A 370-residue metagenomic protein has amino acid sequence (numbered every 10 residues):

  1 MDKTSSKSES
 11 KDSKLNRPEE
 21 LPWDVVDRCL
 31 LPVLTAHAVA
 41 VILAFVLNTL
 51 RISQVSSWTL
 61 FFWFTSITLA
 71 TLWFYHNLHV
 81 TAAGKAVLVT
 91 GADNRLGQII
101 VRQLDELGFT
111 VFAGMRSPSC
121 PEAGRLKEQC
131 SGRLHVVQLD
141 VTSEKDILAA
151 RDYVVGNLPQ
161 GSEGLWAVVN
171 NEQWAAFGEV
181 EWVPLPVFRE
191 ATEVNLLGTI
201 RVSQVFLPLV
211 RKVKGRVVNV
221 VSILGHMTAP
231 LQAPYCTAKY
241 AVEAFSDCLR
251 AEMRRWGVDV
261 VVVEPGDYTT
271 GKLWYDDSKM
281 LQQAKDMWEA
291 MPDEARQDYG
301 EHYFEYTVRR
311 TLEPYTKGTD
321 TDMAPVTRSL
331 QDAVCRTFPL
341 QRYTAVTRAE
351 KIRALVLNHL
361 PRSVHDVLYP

Functional and structural regions predicted by a protein language model:
A70-R116: Canonical Rossmann dinucleotide-binding motif of NAD(H)/NADP(H)-dependent dehydrogenases/reductases, specifically
Q129-K145: Rossmann-fold cofactor-recognition segment
A149, Y153-G156, G178-W182, P186-E193: Active-site Tyr-X3-Lys motif and surrounding loop/helix of classical short-chain dehydrogenase/reductase
N171-A176: Conserved NAD(P)H cofactor-binding loop of Rossmann-fold oxidoreductase domains
S203, A238-A241: Active-site helix of classical SDR
S222: Residue(s) in the substrate-gating loop at a strand-loop-helix junction that position the organic substrate next
R255-L340: SDR active-site lid
